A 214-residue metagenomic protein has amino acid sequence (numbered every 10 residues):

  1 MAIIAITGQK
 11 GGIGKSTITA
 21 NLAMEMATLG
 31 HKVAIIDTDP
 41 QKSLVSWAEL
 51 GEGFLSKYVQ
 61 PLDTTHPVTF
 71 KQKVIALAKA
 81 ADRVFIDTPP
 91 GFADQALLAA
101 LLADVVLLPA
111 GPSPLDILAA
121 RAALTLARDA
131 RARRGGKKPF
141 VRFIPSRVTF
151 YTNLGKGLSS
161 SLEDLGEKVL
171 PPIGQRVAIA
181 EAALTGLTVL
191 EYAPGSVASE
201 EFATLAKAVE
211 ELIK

Functional and structural regions predicted by a protein language model:
A2-I3, T7-Q9, I13, L22-L97 (+2 more regions): P-loop/Walker-type NTP enzyme "switch/lid" segment
I18: Hydrophobic positions on the alpha1 helix immediately C-terminal to the Walker A/P-loop
K32-V33, V84, P139-V141, V169-L170: Hydrophobic anchor at the start of a short beta-strand that flanks the dinucleotide cofactor-binding loop
Q95-P114: Inter-motif core of Ras-like GTPase G domains
A120-G135, S146: Conserved C-terminal guanine-recognition region of P-loop GTPase G domains, centered on the G4
T149, S159-T188, F202: Beta-strand-loop-alpha "switch" segments that mediate conformational coupling across diverse proteins
V189-K214: NTP-binding/hydrolysis catalytic cores, primarily Walker-type P-loop NTPases
